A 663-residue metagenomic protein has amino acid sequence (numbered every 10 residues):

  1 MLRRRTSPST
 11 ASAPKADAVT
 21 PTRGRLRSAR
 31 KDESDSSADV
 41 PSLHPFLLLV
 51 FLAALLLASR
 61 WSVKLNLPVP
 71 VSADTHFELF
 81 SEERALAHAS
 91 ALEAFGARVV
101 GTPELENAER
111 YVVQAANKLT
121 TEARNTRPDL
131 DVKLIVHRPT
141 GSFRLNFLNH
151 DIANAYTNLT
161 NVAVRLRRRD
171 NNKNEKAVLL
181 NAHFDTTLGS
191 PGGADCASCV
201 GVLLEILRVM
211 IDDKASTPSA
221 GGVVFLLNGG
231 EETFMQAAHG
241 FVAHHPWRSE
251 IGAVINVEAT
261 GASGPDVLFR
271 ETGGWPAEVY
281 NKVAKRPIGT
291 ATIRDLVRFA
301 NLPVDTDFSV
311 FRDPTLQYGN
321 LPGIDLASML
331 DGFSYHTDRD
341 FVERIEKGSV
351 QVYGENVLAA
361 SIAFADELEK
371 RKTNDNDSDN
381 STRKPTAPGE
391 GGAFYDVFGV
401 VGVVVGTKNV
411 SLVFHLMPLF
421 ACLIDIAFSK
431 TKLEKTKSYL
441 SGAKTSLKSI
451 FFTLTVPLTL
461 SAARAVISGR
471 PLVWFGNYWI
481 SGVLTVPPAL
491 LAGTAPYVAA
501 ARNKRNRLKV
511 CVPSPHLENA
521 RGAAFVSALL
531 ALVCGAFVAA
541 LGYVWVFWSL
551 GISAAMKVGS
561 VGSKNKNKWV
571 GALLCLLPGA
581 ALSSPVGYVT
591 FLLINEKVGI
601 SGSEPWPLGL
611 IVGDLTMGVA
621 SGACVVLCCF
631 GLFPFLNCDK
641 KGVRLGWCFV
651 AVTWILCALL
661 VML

Functional and structural regions predicted by a protein language model:
M1-S36: Short, low-complexity, Lys/Arg-enriched N-terminal segments of secretory-pathway carbohydrate enzymes
L2, L47-A58, L416-L663: Alpha-helical transmembrane segments of integral membrane proteins
R3, S7, A38, Y111-N117: Charged, low-complexity, intrinsically disordered terminal regions
V19, S34-S37, P41, A197 (+1 more regions): Intrinsically disordered, low-complexity regions of eukaryotic proteins
E33-S72, T653: Hydrophobic alpha-helical transmembrane signal-anchor segments
P68-V404: Soluble extramembrane regions of membrane proteins in the secretory/endomembrane system
S249-L268, V410-E434: C-terminal domain-closing interface element
T386-A421, K435-G442: Cytosolic-side membrane-insertion boundary helix
